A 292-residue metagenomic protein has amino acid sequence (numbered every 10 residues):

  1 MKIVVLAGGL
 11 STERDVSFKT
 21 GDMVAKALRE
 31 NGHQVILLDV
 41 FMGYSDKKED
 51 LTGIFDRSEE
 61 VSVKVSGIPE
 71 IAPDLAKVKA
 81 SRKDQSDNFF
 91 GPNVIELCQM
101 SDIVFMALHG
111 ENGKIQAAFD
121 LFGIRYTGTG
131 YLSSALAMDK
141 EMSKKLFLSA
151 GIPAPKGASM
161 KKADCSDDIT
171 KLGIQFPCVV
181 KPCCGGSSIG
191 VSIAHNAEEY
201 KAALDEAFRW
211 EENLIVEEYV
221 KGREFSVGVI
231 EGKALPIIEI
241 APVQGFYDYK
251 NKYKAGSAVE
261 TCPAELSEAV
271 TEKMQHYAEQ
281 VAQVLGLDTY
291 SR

Functional and structural regions predicted by a protein language model:
M1, L6-L10, E268-R292: ATP-dependent carboxylate activation and anion-phosphoryl transfer catalytic cores that bind Mg-ATP to form
M1-A7, S11, D15, K19 (+3 more regions): Active-site nucleotide/adenylate-binding loops and adjacent lid/helix of ATP-dependent enzymes
M1-L132, L136-M138, M142, K161-I169: ATP-binding N-terminal substructure of ATP-dependent carboxylate-amine bond-forming enzymes
D39, L214, E218, G286-R292: A short glycine-rich, hydrophobically flanked beta-strand micro-motif that places a catalytic Asp/Glu for divalent metal
L108, P182-C183, E218, A282-G286: Short Gly/Pro-enriched turn/cap motifs at secondary-structure boundaries
R125-G130, A154, P236-I237: Short hydrophobic/aromatic-enriched beta-strand-loop microsegments
H195-H276, V281: Phosphate-binding site of ATP-dependent enzymes
